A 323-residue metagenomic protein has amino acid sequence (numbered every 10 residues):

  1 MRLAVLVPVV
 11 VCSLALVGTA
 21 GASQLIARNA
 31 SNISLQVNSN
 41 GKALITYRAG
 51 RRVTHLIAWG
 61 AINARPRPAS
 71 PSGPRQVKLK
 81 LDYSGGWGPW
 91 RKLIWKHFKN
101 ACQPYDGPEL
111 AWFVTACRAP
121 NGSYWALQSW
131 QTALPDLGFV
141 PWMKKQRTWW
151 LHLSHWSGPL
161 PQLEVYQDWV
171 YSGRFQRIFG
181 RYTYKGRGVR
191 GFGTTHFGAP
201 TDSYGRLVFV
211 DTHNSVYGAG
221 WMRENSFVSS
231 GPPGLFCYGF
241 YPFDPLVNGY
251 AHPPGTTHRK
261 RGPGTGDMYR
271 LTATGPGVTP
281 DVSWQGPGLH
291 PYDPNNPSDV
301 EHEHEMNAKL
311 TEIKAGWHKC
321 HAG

Functional and structural regions predicted by a protein language model:
A4-A15: Bacterial N-terminal signal peptides
V17-T19: N-terminal signal peptide c-region/cleavage motif recognized by signal peptidases
G21-G323: Extracellular, repeat-based ectodomains that mediate carbohydrate processing or recognition
